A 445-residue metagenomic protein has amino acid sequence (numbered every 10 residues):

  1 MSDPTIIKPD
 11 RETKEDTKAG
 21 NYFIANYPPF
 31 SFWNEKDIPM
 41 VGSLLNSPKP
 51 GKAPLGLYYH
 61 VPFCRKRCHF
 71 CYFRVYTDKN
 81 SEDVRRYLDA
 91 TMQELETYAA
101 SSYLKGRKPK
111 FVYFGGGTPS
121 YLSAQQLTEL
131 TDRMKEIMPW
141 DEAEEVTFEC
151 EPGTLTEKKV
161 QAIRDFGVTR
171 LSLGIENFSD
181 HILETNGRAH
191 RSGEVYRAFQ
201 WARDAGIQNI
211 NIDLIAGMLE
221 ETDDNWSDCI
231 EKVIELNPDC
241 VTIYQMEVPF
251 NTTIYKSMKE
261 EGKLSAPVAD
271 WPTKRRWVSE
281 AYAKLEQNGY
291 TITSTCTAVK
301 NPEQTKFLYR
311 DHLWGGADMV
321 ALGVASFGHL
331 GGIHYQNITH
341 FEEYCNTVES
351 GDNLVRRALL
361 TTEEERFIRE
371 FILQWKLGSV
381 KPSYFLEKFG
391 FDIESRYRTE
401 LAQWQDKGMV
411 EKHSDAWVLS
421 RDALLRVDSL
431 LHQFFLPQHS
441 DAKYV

Functional and structural regions predicted by a protein language model:
M1-L55, R65, K105: Flexible, acidic/Gly-rich N-terminal and inter-domain linker regions that tether and position cofactor-handling modules
S47, P54, T77-S101, R107-F391 (+1 more regions): C-terminal scaffold of the Radical SAM
Y59-V75: Local cysteine-cluster metal-coordination motifs and their immediate loop/turn environment, predominantly Fe-S cluster
C71, E370-W375, L430-L431: Short alpha-helical scaffolding segments that buttress acidic/His motifs in well-ordered protein cores
F391-Q403: Short amphipathic alpha-helical interaction segments
Q405-D415: A short, conserved structural fragment
A416-S420: Minor-groove-contacting beta-hairpin "wing" of winged helix-turn-helix DNA-binding domains
L424-V445: Short, amphipathic alpha-helical interaction segments positioned at domain boundaries
